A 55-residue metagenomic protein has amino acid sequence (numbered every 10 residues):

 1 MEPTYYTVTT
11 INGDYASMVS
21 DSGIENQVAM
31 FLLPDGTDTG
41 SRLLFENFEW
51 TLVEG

Functional and structural regions predicted by a protein language model:
M1-N12: Structural detector for short beta-strands of small beta-barrel domains
D14-M18: Short aromatic-glycine-enriched beta-strand elements
S20-V28: Short, structured beta-strand/loop micro-motifs enriched in basic residues and often containing a Trp
F48-G55: Short, Lys/Arg- and Gly-enriched loop/turn segments at beta-strand edges
